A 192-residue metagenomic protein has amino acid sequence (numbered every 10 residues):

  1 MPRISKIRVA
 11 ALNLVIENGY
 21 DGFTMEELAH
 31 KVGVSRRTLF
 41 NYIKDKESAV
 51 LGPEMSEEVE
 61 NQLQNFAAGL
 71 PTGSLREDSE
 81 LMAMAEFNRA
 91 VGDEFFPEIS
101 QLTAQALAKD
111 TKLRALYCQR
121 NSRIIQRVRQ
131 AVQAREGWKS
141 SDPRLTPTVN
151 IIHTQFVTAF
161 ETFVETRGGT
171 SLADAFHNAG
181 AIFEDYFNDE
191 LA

Functional and structural regions predicted by a protein language model:
M1-G33, N61-Q62: Basic, helix-initiating cap at the start of DNA-binding domains
R3, S79, A83, Y117-I124 (+2 more regions): Hydrophobic/aromatic residues within well-ordered alpha-helical segments
N18-Y20, F40-S56: HTH DNA-binding helix-turn interface
R37: Key DNA-contact positions within bacterial/archaeal DNA-binding proteins
N61-S100, V149: Hydrophobic alpha-helical connector segments
A90, E94, V132-R135, A159-R167: Secondary-structure edge/capping motif, primarily at the C-terminal ends of alpha-helices and the immediately following
A104-E136, T146-N150: Amphipathic alpha-helical packing segments from all-alpha helical-bundle domains
E165-A192: C-terminal peripheral helix-coil segments that are non-catalytic and often amphipathic
